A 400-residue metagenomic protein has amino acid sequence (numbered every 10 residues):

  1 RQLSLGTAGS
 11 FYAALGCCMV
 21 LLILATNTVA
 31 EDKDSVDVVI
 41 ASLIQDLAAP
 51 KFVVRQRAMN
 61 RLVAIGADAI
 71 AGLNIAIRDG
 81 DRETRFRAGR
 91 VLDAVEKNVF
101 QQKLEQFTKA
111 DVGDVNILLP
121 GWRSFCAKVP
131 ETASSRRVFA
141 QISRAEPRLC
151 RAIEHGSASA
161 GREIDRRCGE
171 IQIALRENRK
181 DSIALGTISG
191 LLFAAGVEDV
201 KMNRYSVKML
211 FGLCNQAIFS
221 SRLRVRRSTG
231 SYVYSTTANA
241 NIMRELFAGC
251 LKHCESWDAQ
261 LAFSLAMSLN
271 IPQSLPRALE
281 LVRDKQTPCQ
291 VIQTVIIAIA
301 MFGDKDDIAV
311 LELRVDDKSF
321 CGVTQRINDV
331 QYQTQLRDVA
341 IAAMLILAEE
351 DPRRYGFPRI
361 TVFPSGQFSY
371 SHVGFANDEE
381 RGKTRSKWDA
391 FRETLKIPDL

Functional and structural regions predicted by a protein language model:
R1-S10: N-terminal secretory signal peptides that target proteins for export/translocation
L5-G6, L15, A71: Intrinsic structural disorder/low-complexity segments
G9, A25-A30: Serine/threonine-rich, low-complexity intrinsically disordered segments
Y12-L24: Bacterial N-terminal signal peptides
T28-Q293, M301-K305, A309-L400: Extended repeat-based scaffolds of very large eukaryotic assembly and lipid-transport proteins
